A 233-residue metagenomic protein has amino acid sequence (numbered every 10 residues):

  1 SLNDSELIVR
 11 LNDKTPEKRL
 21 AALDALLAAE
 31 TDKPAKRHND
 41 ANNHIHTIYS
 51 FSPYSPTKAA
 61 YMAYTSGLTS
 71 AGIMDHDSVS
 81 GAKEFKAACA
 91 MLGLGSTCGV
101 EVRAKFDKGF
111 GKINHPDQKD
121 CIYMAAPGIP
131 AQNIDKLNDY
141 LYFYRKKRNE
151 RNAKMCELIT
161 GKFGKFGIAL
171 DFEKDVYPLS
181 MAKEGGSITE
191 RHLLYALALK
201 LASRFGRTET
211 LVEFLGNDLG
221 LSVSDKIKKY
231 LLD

Functional and structural regions predicted by a protein language model:
S1-C121, D233: An N-terminally biased module of ancient metal coordination in phosphate/nucleic-acid-related enzymes
G67, G72, G81, G93-G95 (+8 more regions): Residue-identity detector for glycine
C98-E150, K154, L158: Alpha-helix N-cap/helix-start capping residues at coil-to-helix junctions, especially the first residue of tandem
N133-L232: Non-catalytic, alpha-helical, charged scaffold/linker segments that couple or flank catalytic or architectural cores
